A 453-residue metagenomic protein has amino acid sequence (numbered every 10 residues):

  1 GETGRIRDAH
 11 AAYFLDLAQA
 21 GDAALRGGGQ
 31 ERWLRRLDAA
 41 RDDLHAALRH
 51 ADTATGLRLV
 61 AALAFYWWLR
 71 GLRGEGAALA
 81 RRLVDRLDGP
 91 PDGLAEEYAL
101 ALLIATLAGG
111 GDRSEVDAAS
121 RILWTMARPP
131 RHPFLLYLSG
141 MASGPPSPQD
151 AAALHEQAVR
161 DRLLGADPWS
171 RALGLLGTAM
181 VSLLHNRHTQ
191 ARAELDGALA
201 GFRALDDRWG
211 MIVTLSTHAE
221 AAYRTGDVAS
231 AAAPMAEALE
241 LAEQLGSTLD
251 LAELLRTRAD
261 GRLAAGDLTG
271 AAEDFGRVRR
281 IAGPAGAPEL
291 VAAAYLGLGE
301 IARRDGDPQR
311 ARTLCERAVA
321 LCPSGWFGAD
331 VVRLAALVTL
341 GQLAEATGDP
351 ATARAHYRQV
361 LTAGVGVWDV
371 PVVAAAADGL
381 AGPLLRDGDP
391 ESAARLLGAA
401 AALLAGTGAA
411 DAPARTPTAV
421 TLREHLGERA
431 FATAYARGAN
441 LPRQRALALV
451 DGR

Functional and structural regions predicted by a protein language model:
G4, L34-L37, L44, T53 (+14 more regions): TPR-repeat structural position
R5, R35-A39, D52-T55, E75 (+13 more regions): Structural signature of alpha-solenoid helical repeat junctions
R7-G27, L48, A399-A409, L449: Short acidic-capped amphipathic helix/loop micro-motif used as an active-site/signal-coupling element
A11, A20, Q30-A108: Short, well-ordered secondary-structure microsegments that present a prominent hydrophobic/aromatic side chain
A47, G76, A80-L83, A119-L123 (+13 more regions): Tetratricopeptide repeat
R58-R70, E96-D112, P130-A151, W169-R187 (+6 more regions): Tandem amphipathic alpha-helical repeat scaffolds
V84-G89, S120-R128, H155-D167, D196-D207 (+5 more regions): Amphipathic alpha-helical segments of tetratricopeptide repeats
D389-R453: C-terminal non-catalytic interaction modules
